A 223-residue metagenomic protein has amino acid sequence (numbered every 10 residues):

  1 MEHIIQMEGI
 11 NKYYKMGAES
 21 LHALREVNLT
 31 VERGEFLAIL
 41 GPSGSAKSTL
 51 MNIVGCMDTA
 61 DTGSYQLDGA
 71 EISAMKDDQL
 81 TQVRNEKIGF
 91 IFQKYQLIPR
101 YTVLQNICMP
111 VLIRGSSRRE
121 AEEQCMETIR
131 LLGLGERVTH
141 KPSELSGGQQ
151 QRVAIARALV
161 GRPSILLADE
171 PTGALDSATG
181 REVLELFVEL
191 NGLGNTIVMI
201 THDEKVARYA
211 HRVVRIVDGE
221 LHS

Functional and structural regions predicted by a protein language model:
E2-V217: ABC family nucleotide-binding domain
D218-S223: Conserved switch/coupling elements of ABC/ABC-like ATPase nucleotide-binding domains
